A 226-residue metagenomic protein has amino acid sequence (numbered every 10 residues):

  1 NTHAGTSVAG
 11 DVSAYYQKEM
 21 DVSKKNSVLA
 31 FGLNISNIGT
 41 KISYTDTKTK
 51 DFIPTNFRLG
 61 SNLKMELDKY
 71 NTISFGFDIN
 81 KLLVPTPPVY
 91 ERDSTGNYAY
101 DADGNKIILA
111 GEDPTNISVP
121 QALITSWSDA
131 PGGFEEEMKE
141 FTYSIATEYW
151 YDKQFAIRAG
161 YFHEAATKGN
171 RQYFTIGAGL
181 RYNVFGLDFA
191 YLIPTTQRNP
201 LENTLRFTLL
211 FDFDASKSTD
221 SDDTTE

Functional and structural regions predicted by a protein language model:
N1-E226: Outer-membrane beta-barrel porins/channels
